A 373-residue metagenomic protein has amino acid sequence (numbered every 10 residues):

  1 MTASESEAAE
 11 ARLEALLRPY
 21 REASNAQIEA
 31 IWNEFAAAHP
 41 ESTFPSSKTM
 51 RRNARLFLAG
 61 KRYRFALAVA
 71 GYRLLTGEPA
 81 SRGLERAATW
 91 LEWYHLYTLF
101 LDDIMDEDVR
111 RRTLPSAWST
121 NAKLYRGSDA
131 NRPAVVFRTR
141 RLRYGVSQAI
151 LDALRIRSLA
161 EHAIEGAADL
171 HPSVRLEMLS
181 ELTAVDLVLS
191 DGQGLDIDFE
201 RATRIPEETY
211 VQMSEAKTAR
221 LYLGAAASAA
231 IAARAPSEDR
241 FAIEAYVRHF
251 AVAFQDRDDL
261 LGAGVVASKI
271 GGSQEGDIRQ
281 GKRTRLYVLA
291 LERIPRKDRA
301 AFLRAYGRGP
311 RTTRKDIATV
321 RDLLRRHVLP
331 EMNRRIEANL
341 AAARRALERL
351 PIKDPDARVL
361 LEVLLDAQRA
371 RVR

Functional and structural regions predicted by a protein language model:
M1-L142, D196-E207, S268-K269, L340 (+3 more regions): Conserved N-terminal diphosphate/IPP-binding helix and adjacent helical/loop segment of trans-prenyltransferase domains
L13, L17, R21, L84-W90 (+6 more regions): Hydrophobic packing residues in well-ordered alpha-helices of helical domains and bundles
R55-Y63, S147-R155, L159-A160, E215-L221 (+1 more regions): Alpha-helical bundle segments that constitute or directly flank the non-heme di-iron/ferroxidase center
L67, A160, G192, Y287 (+1 more regions): Residue-level signal for inorganic ion chemistry
L74-S81, E161-L179, D196-M213, A227-I243 (+3 more regions): Inter-helical turn/loop segments and adjacent helix faces that build the functional surface of alpha-helical bundle
L84-R112, T183-S190, A219-L223, A230 (+3 more regions): Active-site alpha-helical segments that house and flank conserved acidic catalytic motifs for diphosphate chemistry
R111-A153, T203-T218, F241-A245, A267-R293 (+1 more regions): Divalent-cation-assisted or electrostatically stabilized phosphate/pyrophosphate-binding catalytic cores
I156-A168, R220-A229, V247, G307 (+2 more regions): Histidine- and acidic-residue-rich, metal-dependent catalytic cores
